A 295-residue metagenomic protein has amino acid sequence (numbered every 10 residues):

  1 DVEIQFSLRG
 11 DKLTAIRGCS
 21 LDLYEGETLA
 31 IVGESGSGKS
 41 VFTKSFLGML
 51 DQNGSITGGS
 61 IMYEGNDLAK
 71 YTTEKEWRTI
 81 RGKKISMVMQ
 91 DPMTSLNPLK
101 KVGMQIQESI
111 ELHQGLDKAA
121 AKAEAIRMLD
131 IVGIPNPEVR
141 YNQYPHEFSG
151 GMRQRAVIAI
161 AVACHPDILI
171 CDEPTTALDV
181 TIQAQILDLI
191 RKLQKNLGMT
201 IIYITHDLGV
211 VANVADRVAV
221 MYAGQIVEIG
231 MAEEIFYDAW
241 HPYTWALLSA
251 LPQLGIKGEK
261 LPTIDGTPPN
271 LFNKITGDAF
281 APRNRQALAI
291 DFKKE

Functional and structural regions predicted by a protein language model:
I56-D67: Conserved ABC transporter NBD signature motif
D67, A119-V139, L248, P252: Conserved ABC ATPase "signature" region
L68-S86, L112, E234-A239, P269-I275: ABC ATPase NBD coupling module
P135-E138, M231-E295: Short catalytic/signature loops enriched in Gly
A163-D167: A short, proline-enriched helix->beta-strand linker immediately N-terminal to the Walker B motif in ABC-type P-loop
I170, P174, L178, I182-K260: P-loop NTP-binding/switch modules centered on Walker-like glycine-rich loops
